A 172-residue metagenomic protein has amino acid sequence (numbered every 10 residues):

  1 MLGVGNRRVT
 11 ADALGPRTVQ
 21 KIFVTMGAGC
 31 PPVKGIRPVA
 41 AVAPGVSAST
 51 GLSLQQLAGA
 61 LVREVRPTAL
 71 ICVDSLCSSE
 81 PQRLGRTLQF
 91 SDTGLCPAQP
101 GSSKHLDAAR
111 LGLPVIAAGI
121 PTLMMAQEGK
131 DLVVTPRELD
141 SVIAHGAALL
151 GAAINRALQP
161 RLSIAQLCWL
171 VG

Functional and structural regions predicted by a protein language model:
G3-D12, A48, S75-S79: Gly/Ser/Thr-rich loops at beta-strand to alpha-helix junctions that form or flank small-molecule/cofactor-binding
N6-R37, A41: Glycine-rich phosphate/diphosphate-binding loop of Rossmann-like nucleotide-binding domains
A13, R17, S53-L57, V65 (+1 more regions): Conserved active-site and cofactor/substrate-binding residues in soluble primary-metabolism enzymes
P32-V62, R86-L88: Active-site rim loops that border cofactor/substrate pockets in soluble metabolic enzymes
A40-V42, A69, S91, P114-G119: Hydrophobic/aromatic beta-strand patches that form the interior of the parallel beta-sheet core in alpha/beta enzyme
Q55-H105: Glycine-rich phosphate-binding loop
P100-L123: Short, flexible loop segments at boundaries between secondary-structure elements
V115-G172: C-terminal functional extensions of proteins
